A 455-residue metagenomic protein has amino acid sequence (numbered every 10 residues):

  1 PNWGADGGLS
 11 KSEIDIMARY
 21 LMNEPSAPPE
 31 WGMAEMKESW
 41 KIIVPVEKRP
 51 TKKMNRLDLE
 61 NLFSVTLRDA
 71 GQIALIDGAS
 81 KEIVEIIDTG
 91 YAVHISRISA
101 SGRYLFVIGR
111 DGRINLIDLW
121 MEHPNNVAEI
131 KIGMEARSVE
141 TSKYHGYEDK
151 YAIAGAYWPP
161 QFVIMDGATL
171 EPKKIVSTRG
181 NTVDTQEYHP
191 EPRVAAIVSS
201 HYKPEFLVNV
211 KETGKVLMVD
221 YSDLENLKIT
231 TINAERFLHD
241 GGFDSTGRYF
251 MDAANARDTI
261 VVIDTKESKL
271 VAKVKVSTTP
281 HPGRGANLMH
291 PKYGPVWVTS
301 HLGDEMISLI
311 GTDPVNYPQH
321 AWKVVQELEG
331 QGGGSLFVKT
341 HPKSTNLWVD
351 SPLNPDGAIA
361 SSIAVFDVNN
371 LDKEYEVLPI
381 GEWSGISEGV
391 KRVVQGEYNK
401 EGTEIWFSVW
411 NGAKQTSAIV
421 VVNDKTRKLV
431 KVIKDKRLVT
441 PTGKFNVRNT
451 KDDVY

Functional and structural regions predicted by a protein language model:
P1-G4, G8-Y455: Predominantly soluble domains enriched in secretory-pathway, periplasmic, or organellar proteins
